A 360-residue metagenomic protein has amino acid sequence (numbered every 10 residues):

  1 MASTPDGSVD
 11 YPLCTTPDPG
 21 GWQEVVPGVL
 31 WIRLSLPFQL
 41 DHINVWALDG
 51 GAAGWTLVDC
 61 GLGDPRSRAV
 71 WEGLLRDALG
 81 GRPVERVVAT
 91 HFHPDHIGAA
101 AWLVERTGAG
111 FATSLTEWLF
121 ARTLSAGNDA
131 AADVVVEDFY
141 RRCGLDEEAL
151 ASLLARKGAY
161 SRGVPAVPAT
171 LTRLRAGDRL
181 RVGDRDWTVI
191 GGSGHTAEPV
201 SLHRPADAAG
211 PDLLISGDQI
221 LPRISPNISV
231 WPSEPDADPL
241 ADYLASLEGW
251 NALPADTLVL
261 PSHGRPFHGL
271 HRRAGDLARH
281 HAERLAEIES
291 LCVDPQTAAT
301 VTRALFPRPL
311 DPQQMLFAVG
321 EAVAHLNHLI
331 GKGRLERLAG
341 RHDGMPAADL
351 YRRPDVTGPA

Functional and structural regions predicted by a protein language model:
M1-Y11, A286-A360: C-terminal regulatory/interaction regions
A2-V29: N-terminal amphipathic/basic leader segments beginning at the initiator methionine
S3-T4, V26-I32, R156-G163, G183-W187: Short Pro/Gly-enriched beta-strand edge/turn motifs at strand-loop
P19-R82, S201-P222: Conserved beta-strand hairpin/beta-sheet module of binuclear metal-dependent hydrolase folds, prominently
G28, L48, D59, H91 (+10 more regions): Divalent metal-coordination and catalytic microenvironments
T56-P65, Y160-T172, R179-R181, D186-A282: Metallo-beta-lactamase
D59, A109, H281-E289, V319: Short, leucine-enriched amphipathic alpha-helices that occur as contiguous helical runs
G63-R68, E72-R181, A208-D212, H268: Active-site HxH/HxHxD metal-binding segment of metal-dependent hydrolases
